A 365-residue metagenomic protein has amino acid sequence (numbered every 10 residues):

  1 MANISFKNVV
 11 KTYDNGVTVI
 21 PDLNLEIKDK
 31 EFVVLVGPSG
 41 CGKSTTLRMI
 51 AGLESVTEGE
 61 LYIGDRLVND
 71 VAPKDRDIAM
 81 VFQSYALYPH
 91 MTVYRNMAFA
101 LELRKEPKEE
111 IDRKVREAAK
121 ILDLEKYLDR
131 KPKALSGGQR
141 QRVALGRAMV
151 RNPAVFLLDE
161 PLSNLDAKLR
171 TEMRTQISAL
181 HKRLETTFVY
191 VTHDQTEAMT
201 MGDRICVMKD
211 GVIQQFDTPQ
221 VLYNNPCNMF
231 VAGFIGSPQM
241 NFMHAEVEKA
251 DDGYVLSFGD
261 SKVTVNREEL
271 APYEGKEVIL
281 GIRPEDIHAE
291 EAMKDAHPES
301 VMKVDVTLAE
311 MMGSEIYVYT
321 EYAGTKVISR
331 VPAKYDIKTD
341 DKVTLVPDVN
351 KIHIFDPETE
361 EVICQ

Functional and structural regions predicted by a protein language model:
L23-V34: Pre-Walker A (P-loop) beta-loop-beta motif of ABC nucleotide-binding domains
V36-P38: The feature captures the beta-strand-to-loop junction immediately N-terminal to the Walker
A51: Helix-to-loop junction immediately C-terminal to a conserved catalytic motif
T57-E60, E110, D210, I352: Conserved coupling/switch loops of ABC nucleotide-binding domains, chiefly the family-specific signature
G59-L67: Conserved ABC transporter NBD signature motif
P73-F230, F234: ABC ATPase nucleotide-binding domains
G253-T307, K326, Y335-Q365: Glycine/charge-rich catalytic "coupling/switch" loops of P-loop NTPases
